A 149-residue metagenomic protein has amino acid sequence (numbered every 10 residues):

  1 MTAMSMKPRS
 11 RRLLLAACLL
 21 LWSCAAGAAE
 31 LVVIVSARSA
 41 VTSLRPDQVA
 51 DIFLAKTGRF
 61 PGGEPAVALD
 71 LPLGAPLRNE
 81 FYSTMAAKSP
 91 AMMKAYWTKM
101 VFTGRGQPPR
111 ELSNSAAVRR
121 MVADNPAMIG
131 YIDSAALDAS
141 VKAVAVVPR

Functional and structural regions predicted by a protein language model:
T2-L14: Bacterial N-terminal signal peptides that target proteins for export
L15-L21: Hydrophobic helical h-region of N-terminal Sec-dependent signal peptides in bacterial secretory/periplasmic proteins
S23-A25: N-terminal signal peptide c-region/cleavage motif recognized by signal peptidases
A29-R149: Exported/periplasmic ABC-transporter solute-binding proteins
